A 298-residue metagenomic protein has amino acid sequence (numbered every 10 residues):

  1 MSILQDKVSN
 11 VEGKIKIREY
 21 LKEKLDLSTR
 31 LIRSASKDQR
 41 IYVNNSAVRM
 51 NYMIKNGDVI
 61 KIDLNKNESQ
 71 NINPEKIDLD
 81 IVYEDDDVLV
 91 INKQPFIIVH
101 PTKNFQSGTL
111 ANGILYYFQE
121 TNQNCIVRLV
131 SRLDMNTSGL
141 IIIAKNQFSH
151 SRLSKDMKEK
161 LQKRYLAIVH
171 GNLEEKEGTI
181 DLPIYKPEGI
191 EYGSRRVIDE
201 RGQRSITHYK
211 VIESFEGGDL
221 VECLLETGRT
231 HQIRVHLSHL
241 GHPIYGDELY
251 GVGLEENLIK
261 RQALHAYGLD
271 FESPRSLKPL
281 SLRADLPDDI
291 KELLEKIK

Functional and structural regions predicted by a protein language model:
M1-G178, Y185, D289-K296: RNA pseudouridine synthases
M1-S34, L79, E216, E226 (+2 more regions): Pseudouridine synthases involved in rRNA/tRNA modification
L4, Y165, G178, L182 (+3 more regions): Short beta-strand segments
N44-R49, G217-L220, E255: Short alpha-helix capping/helix-loop boundary micro-motifs
R49-M53, E222, R261: Short, surface-exposed secondary-structure edge patches
N73-K76, I198-T207, A263-L264: Short coil-to-beta-strand transition motifs
I81, V169, Y209-V211, I244: Conserved hydrophobic positions within beta-strands
E174-E175, G189, S214-G217, S238: Short, conserved beta-turn/loop elements at beta-strand boundaries and strand-helix junctions
